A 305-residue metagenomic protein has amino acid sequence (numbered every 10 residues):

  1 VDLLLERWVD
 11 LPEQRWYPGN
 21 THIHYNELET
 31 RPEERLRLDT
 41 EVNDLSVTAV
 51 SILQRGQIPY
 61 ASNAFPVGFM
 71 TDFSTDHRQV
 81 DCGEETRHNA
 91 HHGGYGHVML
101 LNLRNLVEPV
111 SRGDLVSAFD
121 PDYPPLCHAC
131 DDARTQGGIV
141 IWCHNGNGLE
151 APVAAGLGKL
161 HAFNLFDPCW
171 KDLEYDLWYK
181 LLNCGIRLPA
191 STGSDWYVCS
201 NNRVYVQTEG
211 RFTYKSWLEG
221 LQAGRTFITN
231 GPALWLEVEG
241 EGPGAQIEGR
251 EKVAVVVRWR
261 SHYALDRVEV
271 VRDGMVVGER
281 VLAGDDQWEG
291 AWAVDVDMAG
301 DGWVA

Functional and structural regions predicted by a protein language model:
V1-L11, C184-A305: C-terminal functional module detector
W16-A190, S194, S200-N201, K215: Catalytic cores of extracellular degradative/oxidative enzymes
